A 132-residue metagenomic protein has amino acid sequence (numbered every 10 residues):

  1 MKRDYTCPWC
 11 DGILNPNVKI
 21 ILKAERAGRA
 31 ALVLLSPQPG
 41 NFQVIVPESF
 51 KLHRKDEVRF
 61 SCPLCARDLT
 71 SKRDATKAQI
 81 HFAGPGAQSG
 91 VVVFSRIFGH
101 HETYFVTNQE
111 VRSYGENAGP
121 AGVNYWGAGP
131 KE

Functional and structural regions predicted by a protein language model:
D4, R59: Residues immediately within or flanking Cys/His clusters that coordinate Zn2+ in small zinc-binding modules
T6-H53, R73-V91: Short recognition patches in nucleic-acid-associated and regulatory proteins
P8-C10, C62-R67: Short Cys/His-rich metal-coordination motifs, predominantly Zn2+-binding knuckles/fingers
E48-L52, A75-E132: Short, intrinsically disordered terminal segments enriched in charged and Pro/Gly residues
K55-E57: Acidic, metal/cofactor-coordinating or nucleic-acid-engaging core segments within structured domains
D68-K72: Amphipathic alpha-helical interaction segments
